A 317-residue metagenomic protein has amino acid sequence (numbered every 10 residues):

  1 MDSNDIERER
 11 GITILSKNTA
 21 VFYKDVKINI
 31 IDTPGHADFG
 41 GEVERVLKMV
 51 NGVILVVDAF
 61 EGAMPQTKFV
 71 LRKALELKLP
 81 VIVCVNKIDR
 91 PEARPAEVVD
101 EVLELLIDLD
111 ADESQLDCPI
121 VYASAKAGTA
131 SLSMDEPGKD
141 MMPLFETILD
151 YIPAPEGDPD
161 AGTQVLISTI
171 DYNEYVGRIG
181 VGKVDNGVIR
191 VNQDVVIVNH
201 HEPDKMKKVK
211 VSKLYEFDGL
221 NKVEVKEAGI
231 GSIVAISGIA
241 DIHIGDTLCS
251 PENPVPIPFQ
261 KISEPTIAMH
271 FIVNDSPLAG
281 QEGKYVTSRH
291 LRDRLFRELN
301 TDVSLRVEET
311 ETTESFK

Functional and structural regions predicted by a protein language model:
M1-K317: Structural and coupling elements of P-loop NTPases
